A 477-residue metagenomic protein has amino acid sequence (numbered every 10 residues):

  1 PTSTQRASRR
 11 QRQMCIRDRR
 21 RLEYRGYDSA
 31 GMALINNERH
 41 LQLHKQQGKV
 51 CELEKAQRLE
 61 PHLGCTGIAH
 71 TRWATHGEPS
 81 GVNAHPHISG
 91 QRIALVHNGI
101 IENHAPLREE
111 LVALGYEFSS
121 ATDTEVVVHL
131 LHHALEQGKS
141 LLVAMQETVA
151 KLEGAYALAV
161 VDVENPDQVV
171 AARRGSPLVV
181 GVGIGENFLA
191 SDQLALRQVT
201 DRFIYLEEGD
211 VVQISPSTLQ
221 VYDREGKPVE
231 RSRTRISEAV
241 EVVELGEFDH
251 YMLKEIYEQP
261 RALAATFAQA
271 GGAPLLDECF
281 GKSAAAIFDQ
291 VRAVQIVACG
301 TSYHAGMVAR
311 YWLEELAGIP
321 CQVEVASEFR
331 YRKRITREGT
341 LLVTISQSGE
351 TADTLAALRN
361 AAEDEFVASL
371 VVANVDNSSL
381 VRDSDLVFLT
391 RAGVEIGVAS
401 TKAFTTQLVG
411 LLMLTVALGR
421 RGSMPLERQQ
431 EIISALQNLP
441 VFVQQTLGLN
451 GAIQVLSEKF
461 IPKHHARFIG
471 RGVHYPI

Functional and structural regions predicted by a protein language model:
P1-Q5, R9-R12: Positively charged, low-complexity/disordered segments
R10-Q13, R17-H250, E258-R292, Q444-L447 (+1 more regions): Conserved short alpha-helical segments that host acidic/polar catalytic motifs at enzyme active sites
T75-H76, N103, D167-Q168, L178-V179 (+10 more regions): Flexible loop/turn segments at secondary-structure boundaries
L95, V160, A171, I296 (+3 more regions): Structural beta-sheet core signal
A155, E208-G209, P216, F248 (+6 more regions): Active-site lining segments that contact anionic ligands and/or coordinate catalytic metals
A286-N438: Glycine-rich phosphate-binding loops that contact phosphosugars or nucleotide phosphates
L439-P440, L447-H464: Mobile late-domain/C-terminal helix-loop "cap" segments that border catalytic sites or the cytosolic face
I461-I477: Acidic catalytic cores of enzymes that act on phosphate-bearing nucleotides/polynucleotides
